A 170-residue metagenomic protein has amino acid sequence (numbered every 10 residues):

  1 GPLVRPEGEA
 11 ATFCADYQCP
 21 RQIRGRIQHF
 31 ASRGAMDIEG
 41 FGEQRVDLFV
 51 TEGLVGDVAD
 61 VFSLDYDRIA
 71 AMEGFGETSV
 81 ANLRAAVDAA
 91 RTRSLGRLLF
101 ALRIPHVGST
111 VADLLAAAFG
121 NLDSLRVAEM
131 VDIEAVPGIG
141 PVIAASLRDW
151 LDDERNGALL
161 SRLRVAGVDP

Functional and structural regions predicted by a protein language model:
G1-P170: Accessory alpha-helical DNA-binding modules that contact the DNA backbone or grooves
